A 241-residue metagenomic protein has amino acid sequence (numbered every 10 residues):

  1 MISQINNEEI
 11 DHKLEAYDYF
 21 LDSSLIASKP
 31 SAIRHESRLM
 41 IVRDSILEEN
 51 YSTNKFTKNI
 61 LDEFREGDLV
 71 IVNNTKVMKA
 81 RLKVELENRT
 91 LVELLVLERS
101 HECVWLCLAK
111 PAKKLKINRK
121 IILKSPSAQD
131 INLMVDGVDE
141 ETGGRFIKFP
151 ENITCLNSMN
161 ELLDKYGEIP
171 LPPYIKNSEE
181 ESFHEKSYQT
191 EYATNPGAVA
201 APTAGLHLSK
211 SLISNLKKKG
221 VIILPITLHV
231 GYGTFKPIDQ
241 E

Functional and structural regions predicted by a protein language model:
M1-E241: A cross-family signal for N-terminal binding/gating loops and helix N-caps that shape access to the active site
